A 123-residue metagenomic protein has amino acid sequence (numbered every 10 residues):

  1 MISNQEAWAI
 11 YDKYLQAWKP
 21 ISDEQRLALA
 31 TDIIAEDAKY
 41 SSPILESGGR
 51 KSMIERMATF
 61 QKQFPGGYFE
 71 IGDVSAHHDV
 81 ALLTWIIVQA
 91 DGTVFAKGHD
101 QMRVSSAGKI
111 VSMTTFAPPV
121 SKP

Functional and structural regions predicted by a protein language model:
I2-I33: Short acidic-aromatic low-complexity motifs
L27-H78: A solvent-exposed, acidic/Ser-Thr-rich amphipathic alpha-helical stretch
Y68-F69, V94-D100: Short, surface-exposed coil-to-beta transition loops
H78-V80, H99: Residue-level signal for tight coil/turn positions that link beta-strands
L83-A90: Short beta-strand segments that buttress and anchor functional surface loops
K97-P123: Short beta-strand edge/turn micro-motifs at domain boundaries
